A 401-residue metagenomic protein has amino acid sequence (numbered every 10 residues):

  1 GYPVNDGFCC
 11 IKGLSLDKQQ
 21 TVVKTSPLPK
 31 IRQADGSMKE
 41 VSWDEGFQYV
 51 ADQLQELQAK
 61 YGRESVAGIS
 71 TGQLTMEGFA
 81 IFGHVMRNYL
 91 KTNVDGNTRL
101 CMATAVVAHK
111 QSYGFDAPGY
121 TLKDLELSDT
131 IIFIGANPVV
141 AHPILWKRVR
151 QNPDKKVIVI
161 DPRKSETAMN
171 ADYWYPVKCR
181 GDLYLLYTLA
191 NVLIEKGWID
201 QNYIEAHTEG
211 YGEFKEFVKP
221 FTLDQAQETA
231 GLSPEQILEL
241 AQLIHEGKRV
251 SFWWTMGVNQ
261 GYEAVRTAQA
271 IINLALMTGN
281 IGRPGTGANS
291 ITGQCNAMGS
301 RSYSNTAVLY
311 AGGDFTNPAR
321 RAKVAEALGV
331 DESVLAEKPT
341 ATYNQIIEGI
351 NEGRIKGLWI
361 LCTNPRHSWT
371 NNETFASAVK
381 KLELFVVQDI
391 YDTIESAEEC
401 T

Functional and structural regions predicted by a protein language model:
G1-K196, G210, F214, S233 (+3 more regions): N-terminal export/assembly segments and adjacent metallocofactor-ligating motifs of anaerobic energy-metabolism
Y61-S65, I199-I204, S251, G282-N289: Flexible, glycine/charged-enriched surface loops at secondary-structure junctions
A67-T75, E228-L232, T255-Y262, Q294 (+1 more regions): Conserved short loop/turn motifs at secondary-structure junctions
V149-D154, T278, A376-K381, E398: Short, conserved loop/helix-junction motifs that constitute active-site signature segments in enzyme catalytic cores
R180, Y184-V250: P-loop NTPase catalytic nucleotide-binding module
Q236, I244, T342-I360, N364-S368 (+1 more regions): Long hydrophobic segments that form regular secondary structure
I244-E348: A glycine-rich, hydrophobic/aromatic-adjacent loop/helix-cap motif
T374-F375, K380-I394: Phosphate/diphosphate-binding loops
